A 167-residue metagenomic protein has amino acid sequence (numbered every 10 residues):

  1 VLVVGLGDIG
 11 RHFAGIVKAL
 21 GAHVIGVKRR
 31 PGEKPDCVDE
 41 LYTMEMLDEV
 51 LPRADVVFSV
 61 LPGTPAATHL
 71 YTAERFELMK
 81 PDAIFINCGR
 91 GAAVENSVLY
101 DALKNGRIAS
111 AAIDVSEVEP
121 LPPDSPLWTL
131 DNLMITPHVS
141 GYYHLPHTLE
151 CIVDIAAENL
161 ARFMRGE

Functional and structural regions predicted by a protein language model:
V1-K18: Glycine-rich adenosine-cofactor-binding loop
V4, I113, P137: Active-site flanking residues adjacent to catalytic metal/cofactor-binding acidic residues
D8-R11, A92-A93, V118-E119, Y142-H144: Active-site environment of divalent metal-dependent phosphoester hydrolases
F13, A54, L103, A156 (+1 more regions): Hydrophobic "lid"/C-terminal helical patch of Rossmann-like NAD(P)-dependent dehydrogenase/epimerase domains
A22-H23: Residues at the starts of beta-strands that form the adenosine-phosphate
K28: Conserved acidic E/D residue at the C-terminus of a beta-strand in Rossmann-like folds
P31-P126: Rossmann-like adenosine-cofactor binding region
E119-E167: C-terminal helix-to-coil terminal segments
